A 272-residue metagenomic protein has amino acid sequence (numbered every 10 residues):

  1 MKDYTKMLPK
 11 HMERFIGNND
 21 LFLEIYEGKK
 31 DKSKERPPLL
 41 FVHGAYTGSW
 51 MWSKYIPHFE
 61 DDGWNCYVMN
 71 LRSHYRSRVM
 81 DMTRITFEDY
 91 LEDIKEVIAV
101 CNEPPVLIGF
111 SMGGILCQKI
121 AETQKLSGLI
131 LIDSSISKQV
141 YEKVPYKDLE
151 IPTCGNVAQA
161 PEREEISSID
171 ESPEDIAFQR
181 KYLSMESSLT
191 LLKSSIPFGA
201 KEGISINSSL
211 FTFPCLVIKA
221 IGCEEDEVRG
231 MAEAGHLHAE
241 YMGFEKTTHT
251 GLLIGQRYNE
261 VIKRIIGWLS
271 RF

Functional and structural regions predicted by a protein language model:
R36, G44-T47, S111, I221: Active-site glycine-rich loops that stabilize anionic/oxyanionic intermediates across multiple enzyme folds
Y46-K54, C66: Serine-hydrolase catalytic-loop signature spanning alpha/beta hydrolases and amidase-signature enzymes
I56-V79: Conserved alpha/beta-hydrolase
H74-P105: Active-site loop/oxyanion-hole signature of alpha/beta-hydrolase fold enzymes
E122-V157, S194-F198: Flexible "cap/lid" loop of the alpha/beta hydrolase fold
F211, V217-K219: Short beta-strand/loop motif that positions the catalytic acidic residue of the alpha/beta-hydrolase fold
I221-T247: Conserved loop-alpha-helix segment in the C-terminal half of the alpha/beta-hydrolase fold that carries the catalytic
T247-E260: Catalytic histidine-centered segment of alpha/beta-hydrolase-like enzymes
